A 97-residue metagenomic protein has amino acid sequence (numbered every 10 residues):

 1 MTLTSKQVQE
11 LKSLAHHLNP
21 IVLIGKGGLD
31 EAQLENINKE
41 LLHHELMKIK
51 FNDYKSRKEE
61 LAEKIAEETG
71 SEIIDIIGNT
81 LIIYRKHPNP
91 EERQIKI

Functional and structural regions predicted by a protein language model:
M1-I97: Positively charged, polar, low-complexity stretches
